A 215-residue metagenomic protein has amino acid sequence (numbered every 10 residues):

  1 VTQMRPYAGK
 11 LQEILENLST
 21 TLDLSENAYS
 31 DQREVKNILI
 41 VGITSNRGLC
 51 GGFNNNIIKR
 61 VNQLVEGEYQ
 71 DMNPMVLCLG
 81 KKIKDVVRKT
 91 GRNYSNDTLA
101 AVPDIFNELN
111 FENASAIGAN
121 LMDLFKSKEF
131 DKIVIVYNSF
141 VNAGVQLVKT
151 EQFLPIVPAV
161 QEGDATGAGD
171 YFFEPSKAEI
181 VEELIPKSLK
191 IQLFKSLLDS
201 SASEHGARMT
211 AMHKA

Functional and structural regions predicted by a protein language model:
V1-K214: C-terminal beta-strand-loop-alpha-helix "lid" module of Rossmann-like NAD(P)-dependent dehydrogenases
